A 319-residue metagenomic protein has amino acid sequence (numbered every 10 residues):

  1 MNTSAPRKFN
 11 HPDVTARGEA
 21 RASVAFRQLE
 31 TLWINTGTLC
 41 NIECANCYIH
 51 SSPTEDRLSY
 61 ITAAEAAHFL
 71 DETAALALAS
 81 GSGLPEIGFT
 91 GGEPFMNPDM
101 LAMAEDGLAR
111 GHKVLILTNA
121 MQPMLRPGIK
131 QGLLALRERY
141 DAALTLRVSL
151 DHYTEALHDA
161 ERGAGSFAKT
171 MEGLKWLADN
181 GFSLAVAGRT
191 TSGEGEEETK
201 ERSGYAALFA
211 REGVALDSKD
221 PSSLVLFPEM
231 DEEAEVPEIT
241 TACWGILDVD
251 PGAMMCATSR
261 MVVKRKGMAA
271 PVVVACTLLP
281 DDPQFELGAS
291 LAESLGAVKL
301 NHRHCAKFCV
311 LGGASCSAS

Functional and structural regions predicted by a protein language model:
M1-K8, M230-E232: Eukaryotic acidic, serine/proline-rich intrinsically disordered low-complexity regions that function as flexible
P6-T90, F95-E105, R110-H112: Conserved alpha-helical substructure of the radical SAM core
H50, H152-T154, L184: A short small-residue
T54-H68, P94-Y140, L146, L150-E172 (+1 more regions): Canonical radical SAM enzyme core domain
S80-G88, V114, Y140-R147, G165-V236: Conserved C-terminal portion of the radical SAM core fold that forms the substrate/S-adenosylmethionine-binding
F209, P228-S319: Accessory C-terminal segments flanking Radical SAM cores
